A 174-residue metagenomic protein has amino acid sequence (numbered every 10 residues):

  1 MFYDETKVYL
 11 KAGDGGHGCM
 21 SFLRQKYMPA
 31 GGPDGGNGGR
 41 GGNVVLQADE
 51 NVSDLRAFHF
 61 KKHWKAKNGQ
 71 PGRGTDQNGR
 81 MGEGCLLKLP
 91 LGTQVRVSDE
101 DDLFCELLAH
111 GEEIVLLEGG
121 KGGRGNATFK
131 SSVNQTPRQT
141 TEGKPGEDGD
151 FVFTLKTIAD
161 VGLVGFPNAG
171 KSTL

Functional and structural regions predicted by a protein language model:
M1-A169: Conserved P-loop NTPase architecture
S172: Walker A/P-loop
